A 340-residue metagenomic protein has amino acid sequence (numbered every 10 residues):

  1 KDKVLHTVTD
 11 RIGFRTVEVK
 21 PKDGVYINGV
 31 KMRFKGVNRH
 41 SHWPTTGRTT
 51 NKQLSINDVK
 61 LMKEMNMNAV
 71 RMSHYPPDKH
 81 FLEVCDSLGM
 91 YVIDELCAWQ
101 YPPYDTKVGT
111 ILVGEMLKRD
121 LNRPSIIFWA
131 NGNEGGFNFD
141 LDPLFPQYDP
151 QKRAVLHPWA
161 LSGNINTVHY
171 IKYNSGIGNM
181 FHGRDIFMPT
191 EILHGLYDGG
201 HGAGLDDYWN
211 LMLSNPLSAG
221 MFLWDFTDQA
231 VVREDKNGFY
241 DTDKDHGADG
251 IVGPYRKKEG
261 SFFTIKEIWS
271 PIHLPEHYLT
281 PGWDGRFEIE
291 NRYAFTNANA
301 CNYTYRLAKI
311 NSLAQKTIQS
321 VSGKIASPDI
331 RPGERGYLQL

Functional and structural regions predicted by a protein language model:
K1-K63, E83: N-terminal carbohydrate-binding accessory modules
D2, H6-T7, G163-I171, D284: Short coil-to-helix leader/linker segments, especially the first N-terminal amphipathic alpha-helix with its helix
V8-D10, K35, L96, V321-K324: Short hydrophobic alpha-helix segments
R11-K20, P143-P146, H169, H277 (+1 more regions): Short linear motifs in intrinsically disordered
N28, N38, N66-N68, N122 (+2 more regions): Asparagine-centered polar/low-complexity signal
V59-M62, A69-T264: Substrate-binding/catalytic cleft of secreted carbohydrate-active enzymes, primarily glycoside hydrolases
L211-L340: Carbohydrate-binding surfaces of carbohydrate-active enzymes
